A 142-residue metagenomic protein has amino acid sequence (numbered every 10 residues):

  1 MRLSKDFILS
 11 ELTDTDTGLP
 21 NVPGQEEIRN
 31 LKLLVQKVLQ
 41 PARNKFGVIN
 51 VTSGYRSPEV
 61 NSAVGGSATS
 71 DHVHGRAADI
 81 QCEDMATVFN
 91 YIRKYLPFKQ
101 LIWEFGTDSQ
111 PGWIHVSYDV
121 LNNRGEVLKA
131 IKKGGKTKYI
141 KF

Functional and structural regions predicted by a protein language model:
M1-R43, I131-F142: Extracytoplasmic cell-surface/polysaccharide-interacting catalytic and binding patches
F7, E11-D16, E59, V64 (+2 more regions): Solvent-exposed, flexible loop/coil residues
Q36-G65: Extended, low-complexity, intrinsically disordered C-terminal regulatory tails of eukaryotic serine/threonine kinases
I49, A78, I114: A broad, low-specificity signal marking well-ordered, structured residues that form hydrophobic/aromatic
V64-D79: Active-site microenvironments of hydrolase-like enzyme catalytic domains
H74, C82-F142: Catalytic cores and adjacent binding grooves of peptidoglycan-active enzymes
